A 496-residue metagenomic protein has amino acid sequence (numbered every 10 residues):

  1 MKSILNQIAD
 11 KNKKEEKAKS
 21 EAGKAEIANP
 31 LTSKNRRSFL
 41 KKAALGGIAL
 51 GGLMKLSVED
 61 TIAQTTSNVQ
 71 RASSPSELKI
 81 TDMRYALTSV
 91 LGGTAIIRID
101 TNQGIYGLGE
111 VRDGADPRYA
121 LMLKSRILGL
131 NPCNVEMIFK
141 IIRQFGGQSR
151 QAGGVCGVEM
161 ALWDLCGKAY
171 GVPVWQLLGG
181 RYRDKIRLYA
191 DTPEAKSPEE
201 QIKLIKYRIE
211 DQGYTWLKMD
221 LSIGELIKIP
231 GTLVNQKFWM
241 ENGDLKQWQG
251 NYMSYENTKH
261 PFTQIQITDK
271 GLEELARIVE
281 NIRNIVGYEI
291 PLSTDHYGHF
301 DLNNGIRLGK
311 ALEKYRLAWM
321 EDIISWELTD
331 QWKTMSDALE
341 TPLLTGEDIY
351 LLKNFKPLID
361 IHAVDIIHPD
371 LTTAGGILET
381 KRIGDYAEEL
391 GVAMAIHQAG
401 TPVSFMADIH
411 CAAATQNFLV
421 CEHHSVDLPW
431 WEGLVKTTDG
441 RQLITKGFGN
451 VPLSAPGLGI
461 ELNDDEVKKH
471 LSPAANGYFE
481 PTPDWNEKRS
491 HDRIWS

Functional and structural regions predicted by a protein language model:
M1-N35: N-terminal secretory signal peptides
T32-K41, A49-A72: N-terminal twin-arginine translocation
N68-L108, R112, L428-T437, S496: Structured beta-strand/loop patches that form or line metal/cofactor-binding pockets in enzymes
N102, Y106-W175, D492-W495: Metal- or metallocofactor-binding catalytic centers and their adjacent structured scaffolds across diverse enzyme
L108, A169, R187, K203 (+1 more regions): Ligand-binding pocket scaffold of soluble enzyme catalytic domains
P117, S125, L130-N134, K310-W319 (+4 more regions): Shared catalytic-loop signature of beta/alpha-barrel
K185-K333: Metal-dependent enolase-superfamily TIM-barrel catalytic cores that perform enediolate-based chemistry
L458-S496: Extended hydrophobic packing segments that form well-structured cores
